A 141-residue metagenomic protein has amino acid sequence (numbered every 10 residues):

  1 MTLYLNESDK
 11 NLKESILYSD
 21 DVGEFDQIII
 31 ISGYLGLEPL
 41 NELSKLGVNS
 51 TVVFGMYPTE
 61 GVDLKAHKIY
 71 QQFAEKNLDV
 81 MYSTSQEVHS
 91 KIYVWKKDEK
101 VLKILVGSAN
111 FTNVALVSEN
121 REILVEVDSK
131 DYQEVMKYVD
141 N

Functional and structural regions predicted by a protein language model:
M1-N141: PLD/PLD-like phosphodiesterase catalytic module centered on the HKD motif
